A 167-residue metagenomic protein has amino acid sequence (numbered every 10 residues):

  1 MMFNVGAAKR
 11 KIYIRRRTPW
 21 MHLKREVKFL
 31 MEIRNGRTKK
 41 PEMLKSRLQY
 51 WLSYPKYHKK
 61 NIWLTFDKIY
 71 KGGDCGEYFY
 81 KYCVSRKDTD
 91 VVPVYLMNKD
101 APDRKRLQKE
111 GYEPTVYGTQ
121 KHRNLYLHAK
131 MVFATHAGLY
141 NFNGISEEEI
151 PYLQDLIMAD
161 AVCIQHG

Functional and structural regions predicted by a protein language model:
M1-I69, S85, N98: Non-catalytic N-terminal targeting/anchoring module and adjacent flexible stem/linker that precedes the structured
L52, I62-G167: Active-site and donor-binding regions of nucleotide-sugar-utilizing enzymes
